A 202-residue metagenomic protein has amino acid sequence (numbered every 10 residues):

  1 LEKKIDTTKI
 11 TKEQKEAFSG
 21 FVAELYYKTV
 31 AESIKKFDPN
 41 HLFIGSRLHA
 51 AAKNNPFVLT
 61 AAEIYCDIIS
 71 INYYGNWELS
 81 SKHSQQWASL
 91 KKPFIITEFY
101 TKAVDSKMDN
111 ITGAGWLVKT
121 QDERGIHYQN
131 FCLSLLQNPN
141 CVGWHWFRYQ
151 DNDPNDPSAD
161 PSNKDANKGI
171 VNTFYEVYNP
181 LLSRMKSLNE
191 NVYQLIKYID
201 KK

Functional and structural regions predicted by a protein language model:
L1-E13, D105-N110: Aromatic- and acidic-residue-enriched carbohydrate-binding clefts of CAZyme catalytic domains
L1-K3, W77-E78, V118-D122, L136: Intrinsic-disorder/low-complexity, polar/charged segments
T7, T11, K15, S19-A23 (+1 more regions): Residue-level preference for long, well-ordered alpha-helices that form the structural scaffold of enzyme catalytic
A17-E32, K36-G113, Q129, L133: Glycoside hydrolase catalytic-domain groove-lining segments
G45, K119-T120, Y178: Helix N-terminus capping/helix-initiation residues
D105-G115, D156-D165: Histidine/acidic-residue-rich catalytic or RNA/ligand-binding cores of hydrolases and nuclease-related proteins
Q121-R124, Y128-A166: Long, C-terminal catalytic modules of enzymes
F147-K202: Aromatic-rich peripheral "rim/lid" segments of glycoside hydrolase catalytic domains that contact and position glycan
